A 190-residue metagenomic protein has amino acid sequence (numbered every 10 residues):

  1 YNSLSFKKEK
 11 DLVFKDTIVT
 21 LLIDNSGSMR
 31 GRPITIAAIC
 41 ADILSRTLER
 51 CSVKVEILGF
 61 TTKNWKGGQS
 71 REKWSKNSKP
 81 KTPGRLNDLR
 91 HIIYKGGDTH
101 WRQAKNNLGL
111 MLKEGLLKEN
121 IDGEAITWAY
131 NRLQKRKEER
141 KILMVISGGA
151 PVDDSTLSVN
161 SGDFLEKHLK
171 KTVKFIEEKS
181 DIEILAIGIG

Functional and structural regions predicted by a protein language model:
Y1-G190: Acidic, glycine-rich A-domain
